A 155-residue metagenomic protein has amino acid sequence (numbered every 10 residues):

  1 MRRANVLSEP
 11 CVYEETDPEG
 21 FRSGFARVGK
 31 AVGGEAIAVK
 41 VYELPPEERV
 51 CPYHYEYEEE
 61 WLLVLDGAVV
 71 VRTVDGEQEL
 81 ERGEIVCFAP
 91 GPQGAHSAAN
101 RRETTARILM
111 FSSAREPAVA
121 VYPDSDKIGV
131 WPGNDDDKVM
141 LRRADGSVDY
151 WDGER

Functional and structural regions predicted by a protein language model:
M1-A36, V121-R155: A short, N-terminal "cap"/entry segment at the start of jelly-roll beta-barrel domains of the cupin/DSBH fold
S23-F25, K40-E56, Q93: Conserved short histidine dyad/triad with adjacent acidic residue
G33, P90-A118: Ligand-binding loop in jelly-roll beta-barrel domains
I37, E59, A106: Change "...and in nucleic-acid phosphodiester-cleaving endonucleases..." to "...and in nucleic-acid processing enzymes
V41-P45, H54-T73, F111-R115: Short, conserved beta-strand element in jelly-roll/cupin
V74-G91: Short acidic-glycine-tyrosine-enriched beta hairpin
